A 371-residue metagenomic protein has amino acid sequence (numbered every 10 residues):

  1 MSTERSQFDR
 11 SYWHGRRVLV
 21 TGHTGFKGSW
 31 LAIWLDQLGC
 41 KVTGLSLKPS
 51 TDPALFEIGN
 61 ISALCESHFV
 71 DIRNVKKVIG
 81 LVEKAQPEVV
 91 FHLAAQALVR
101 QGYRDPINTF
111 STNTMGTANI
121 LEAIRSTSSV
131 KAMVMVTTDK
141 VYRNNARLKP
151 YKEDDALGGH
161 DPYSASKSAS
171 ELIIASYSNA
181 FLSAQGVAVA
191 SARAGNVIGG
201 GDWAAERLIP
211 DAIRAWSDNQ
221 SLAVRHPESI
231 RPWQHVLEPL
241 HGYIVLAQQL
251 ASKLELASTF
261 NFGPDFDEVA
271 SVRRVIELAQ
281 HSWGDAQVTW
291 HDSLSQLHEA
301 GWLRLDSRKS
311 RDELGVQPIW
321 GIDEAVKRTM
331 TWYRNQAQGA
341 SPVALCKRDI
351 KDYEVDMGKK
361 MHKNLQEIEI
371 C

Functional and structural regions predicted by a protein language model:
M1-A194, Y353, I368-C371: N-terminal Rossmann-like NAD(P)+-binding domain of SDR-like oxidoreductases, especially those catalyzing
G28, T117, L208, L303-R304: Generic non-transmembrane alpha-helix signal with a bias for helix starts/N-cap capping motifs
L31, D211, D306-S307: Residues within well-ordered alpha-helices
Q37-L38, V70, W216-C371: C-terminal substrate-binding subdomain of Rossmann-fold SDR/epimerase-dehydratase oxidoreductases
D52, R143, G199, L297-H298: Generic structural signal for helix capping and beta-alpha/helix-loop junctions
V75-K76, E88, R100, I107 (+7 more regions): Residues in well-ordered alpha-helical elements
N145-P150, D154, P162, S168-A251 (+2 more regions): NAD(P)-dependent short-chain dehydrogenase/reductase
